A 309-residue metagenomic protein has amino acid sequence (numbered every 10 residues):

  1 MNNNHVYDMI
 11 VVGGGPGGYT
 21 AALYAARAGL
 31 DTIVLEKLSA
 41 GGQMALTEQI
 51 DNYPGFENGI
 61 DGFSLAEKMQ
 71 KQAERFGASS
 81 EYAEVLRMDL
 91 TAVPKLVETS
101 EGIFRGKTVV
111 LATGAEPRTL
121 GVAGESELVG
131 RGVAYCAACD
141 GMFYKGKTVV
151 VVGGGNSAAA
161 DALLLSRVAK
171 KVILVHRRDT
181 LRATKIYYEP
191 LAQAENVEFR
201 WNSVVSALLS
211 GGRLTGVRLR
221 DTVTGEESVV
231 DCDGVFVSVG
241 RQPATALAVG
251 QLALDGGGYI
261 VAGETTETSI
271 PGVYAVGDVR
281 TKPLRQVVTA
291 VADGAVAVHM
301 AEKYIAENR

Functional and structural regions predicted by a protein language model:
N3-V6, M142-T148: Short helix-loop-beta connector
H5, A73-V93, V97-E98, I103-F104 (+2 more regions): A Rossmann-like FAD-binding core segment of flavoenzymes
Y7-F76, A159-T184, D255: Beta1-alpha1 glycine-rich phosphate/pyrophosphate-binding loop at the start of Rossmann-like nucleotide-binding domains
G14, T113-G114, V239-G240: Glycine-rich, N-terminal phosphate-binding loop of Rossmann-like dinucleotide-binding domains
S80-F143, G154: Glycine/small-residue-rich loop that forms an oxyanion/phosphate-binding "nest" at active or ligand-binding sites
G121, S126-F143, V239-T289, D293-V296 (+1 more regions): FAD-site-proximal beta/loop scaffold in flavoenzymes
